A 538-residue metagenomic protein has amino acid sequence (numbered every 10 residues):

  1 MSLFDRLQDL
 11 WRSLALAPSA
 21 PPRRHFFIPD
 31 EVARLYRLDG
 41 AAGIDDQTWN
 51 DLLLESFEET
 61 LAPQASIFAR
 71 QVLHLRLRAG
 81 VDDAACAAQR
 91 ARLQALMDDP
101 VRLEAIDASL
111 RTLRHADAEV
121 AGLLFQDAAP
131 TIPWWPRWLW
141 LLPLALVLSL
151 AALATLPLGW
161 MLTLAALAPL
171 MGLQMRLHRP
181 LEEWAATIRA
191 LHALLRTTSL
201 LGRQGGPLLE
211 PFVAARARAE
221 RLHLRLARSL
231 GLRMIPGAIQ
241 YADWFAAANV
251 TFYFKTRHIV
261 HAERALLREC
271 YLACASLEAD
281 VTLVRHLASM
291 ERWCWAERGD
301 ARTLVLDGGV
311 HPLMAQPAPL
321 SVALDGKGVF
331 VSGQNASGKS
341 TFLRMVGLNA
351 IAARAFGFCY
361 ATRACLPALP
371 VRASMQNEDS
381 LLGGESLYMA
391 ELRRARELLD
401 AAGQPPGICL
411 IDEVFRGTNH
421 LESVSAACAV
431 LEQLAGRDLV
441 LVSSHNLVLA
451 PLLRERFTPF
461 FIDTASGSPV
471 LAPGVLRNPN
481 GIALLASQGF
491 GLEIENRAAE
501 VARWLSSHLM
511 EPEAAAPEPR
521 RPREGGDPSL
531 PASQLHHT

Functional and structural regions predicted by a protein language model:
M1-A336, F342-R344, A353-P370, R394: Alpha-helical coupling/stalk and coiled-coil linker elements that connect catalytic or binding modules and transmit
M1-L3, E511, S533-T538: Short, low-complexity, intrinsically disordered N-terminal peptides in bacterial proteins
V32, G384, A532-S533: A general marker of short, structured functional hotspots
L73, G347, E397, R523-G526: Sequence-pattern detector for short linear motifs and compositional/periodic biases rather than a specific fold
G159, K339, S468, D527-P528 (+1 more regions): Generic N-terminal initiation segments characterized by hydrophobic and/or small/turn-forming residues
L162, L283, M290-A514, H537: ATPase nucleotide-binding head domains, primarily ABC-like/P-loop NTPase cores
A516-R521, G526-H536: A cross-taxon signal for low-complexity, glycine/charged-rich
